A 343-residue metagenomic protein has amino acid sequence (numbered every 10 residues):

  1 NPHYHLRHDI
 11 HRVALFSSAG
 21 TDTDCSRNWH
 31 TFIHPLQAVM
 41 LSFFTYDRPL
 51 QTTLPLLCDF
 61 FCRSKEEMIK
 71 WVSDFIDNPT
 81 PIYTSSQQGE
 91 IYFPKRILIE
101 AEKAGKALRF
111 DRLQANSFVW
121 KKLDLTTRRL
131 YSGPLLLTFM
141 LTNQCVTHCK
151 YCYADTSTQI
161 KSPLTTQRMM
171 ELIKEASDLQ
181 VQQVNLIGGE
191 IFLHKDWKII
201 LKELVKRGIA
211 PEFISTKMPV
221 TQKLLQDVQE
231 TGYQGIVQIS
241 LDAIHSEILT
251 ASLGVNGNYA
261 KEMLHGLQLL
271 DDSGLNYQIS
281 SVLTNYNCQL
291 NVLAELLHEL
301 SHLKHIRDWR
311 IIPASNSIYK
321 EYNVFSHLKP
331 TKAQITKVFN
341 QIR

Functional and structural regions predicted by a protein language model:
N1-R7: Hydrophobic packing positions characteristic of elongated beta-solenoid/beta-helix-type spike/fiber shafts
R7-A38: Short alpha-helical segments that sit at the start of domains
T21-C25, D155-Q159, I244-E247, N316-I318: A short, flexible beta-alpha/helix-coil linker loop
W29-L135: Long, charge-rich, low-complexity alpha-helical segments
L56, I199-R207, D227-T231, L269-S273 (+2 more regions): Alpha-helical structural signal in soluble globular domains
F61, L193, T221, Y259 (+1 more regions): Alpha-helix N-cap/loop-to-helix initiation residues
K106-G235: Conserved alpha-helical substructure of the radical SAM core
S240-D242, S246-R343: Radical SAM enzyme [4Fe-4S]-AdoMet core and its adjacent flexible, acidic and glycine-rich loops/tails across
